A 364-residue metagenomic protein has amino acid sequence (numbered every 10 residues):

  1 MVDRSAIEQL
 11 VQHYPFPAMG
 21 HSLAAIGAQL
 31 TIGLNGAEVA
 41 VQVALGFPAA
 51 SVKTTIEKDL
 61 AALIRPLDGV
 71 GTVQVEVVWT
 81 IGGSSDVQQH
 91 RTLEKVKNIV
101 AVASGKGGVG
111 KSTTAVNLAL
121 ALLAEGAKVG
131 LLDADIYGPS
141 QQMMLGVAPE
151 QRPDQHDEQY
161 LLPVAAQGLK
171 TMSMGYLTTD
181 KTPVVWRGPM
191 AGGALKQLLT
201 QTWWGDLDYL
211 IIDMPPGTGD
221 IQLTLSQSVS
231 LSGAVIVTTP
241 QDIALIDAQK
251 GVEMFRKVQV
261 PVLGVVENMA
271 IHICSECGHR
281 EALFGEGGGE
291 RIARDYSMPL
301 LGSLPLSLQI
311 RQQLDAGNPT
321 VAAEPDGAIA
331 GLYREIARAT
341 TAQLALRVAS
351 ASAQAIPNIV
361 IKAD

Functional and structural regions predicted by a protein language model:
M1-L30: N-proximal, solvent-exposed amphipathic alpha-helical segments enriched in charged/polar residues
A25-A28, N35, Q42-A103, A337 (+2 more regions): Extreme N-terminal, non-catalytic leader segments that precede Walker-type/kinase nucleotide-binding cores
I99-D133, V252: Walker A/P-loop phosphate-binding motif and the immediately C-terminal alpha-helix
L122, A127-W186, G192: Phosphate-binding loop that captures ATP/GTP phosphates
P153, M174-P189, K196-Q222: Switch II (G3) loop of P-loop NTPases
D208-Y209, P215-A316: Conserved catalytic-core segment of NTP-binding enzymes
A316-G327: C-terminal boundary of histidine-terminating zinc-finger modules
E335-A339, A349-D364: A short, charged, Gly/Pro-tolerant segment at domain boundaries
